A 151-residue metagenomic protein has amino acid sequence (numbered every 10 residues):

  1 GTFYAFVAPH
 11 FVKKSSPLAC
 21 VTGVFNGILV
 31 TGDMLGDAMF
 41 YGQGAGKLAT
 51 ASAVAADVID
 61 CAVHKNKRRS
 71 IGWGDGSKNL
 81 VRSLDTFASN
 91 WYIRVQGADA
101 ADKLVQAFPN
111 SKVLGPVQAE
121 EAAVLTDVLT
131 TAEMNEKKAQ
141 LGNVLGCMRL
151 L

Functional and structural regions predicted by a protein language model:
G1-L151: NAD(P)-dependent dehydrogenase/reductase Rossmann-like domain
